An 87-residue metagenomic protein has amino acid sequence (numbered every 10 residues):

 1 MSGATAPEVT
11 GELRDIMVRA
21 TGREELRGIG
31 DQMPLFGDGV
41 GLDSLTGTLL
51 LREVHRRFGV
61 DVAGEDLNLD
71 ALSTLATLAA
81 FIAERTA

Functional and structural regions predicted by a protein language model:
M1-L26, A80-A87: Thiotemplate assembly-line natural product biosynthesis machinery
G3-P7, G41, L69: Charge-dense, low-complexity intrinsically disordered segments
A20-G41, R57-N68, A87: Phosphopantetheine carrier-protein modules
S44: Catalytic nucleophile serine of serine hydrolases, specifically the conserved "nucleophile elbow" pentapeptide
E65-T77: AMP-binding/adenylate-forming catalytic domain of the ANL superfamily
